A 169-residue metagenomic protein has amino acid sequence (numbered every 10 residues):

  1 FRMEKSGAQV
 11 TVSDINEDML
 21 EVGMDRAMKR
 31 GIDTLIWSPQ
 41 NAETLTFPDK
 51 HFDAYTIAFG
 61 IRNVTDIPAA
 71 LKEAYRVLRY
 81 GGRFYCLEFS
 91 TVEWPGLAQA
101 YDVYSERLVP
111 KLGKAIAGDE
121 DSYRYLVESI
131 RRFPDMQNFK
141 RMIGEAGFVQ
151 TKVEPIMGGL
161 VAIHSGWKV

Functional and structural regions predicted by a protein language model:
F1-L45: Class I SAM-dependent methyltransferase SAM/SAH-binding core
D14-I15, D66, F89: Short beta->alpha hinge that forms the Motif I/post-I loop of the SAM-binding pocket
T44-D49, T65, R76: Short conserved loop adjoining the S-adenosyl-L-methionine
D53-I67: A short SAM/SAH-binding and catalytic strip from SAM-dependent methyltransferases
P68-R83: A short glycine-rich, Lys/Arg-flanked "PGG" loop and its adjoining helix->strand segment in the class I
R83-G113: Conserved class I S-adenosyl-L-methionine
G113-Y123, S129-A146: Short alpha-helix
K140, G144-V169: Core SAM-dependent methyltransferase catalytic element
